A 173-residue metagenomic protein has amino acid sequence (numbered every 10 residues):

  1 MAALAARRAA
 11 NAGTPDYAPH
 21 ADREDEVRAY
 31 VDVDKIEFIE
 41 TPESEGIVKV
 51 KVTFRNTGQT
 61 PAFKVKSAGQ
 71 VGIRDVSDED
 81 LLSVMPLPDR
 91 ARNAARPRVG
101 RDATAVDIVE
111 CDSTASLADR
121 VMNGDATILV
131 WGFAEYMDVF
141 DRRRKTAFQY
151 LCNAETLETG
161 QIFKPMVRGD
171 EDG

Functional and structural regions predicted by a protein language model:
M1-F63, S67-Q70, G132: Membrane-proximal alpha-helical anchors
P42-G46, Q59-P61, V99-A103, M122-I128: Solvent-exposed loop and beta-edge segments used for protein-protein assembly and interaction
R55-T57, Q70-G72, E110-T114, E135-M137 (+1 more regions): Solvent-exposed residues in well-ordered beta-strands and their adjoining turns, especially edge/terminal strands
T57-P61, I73-S77, M137-R144: Short, cysteine-centered beta-strand-loop-beta hairpins and adjacent loop/turn segments enriched in charged/polar
V71-M85, E158-T159: Short aromatic-acidic-glycine turn motif
D80-A118: Intrinsically disordered, low-complexity Pro/Gly/Ser/Thr-rich segments with frequent PxxP/GP/PP motifs and embedded
A126-V139: Internal, hydrophobic beta-strand segments that form the core of beta-sheet-rich folds
D141-G173: Acidic, serine/threonine- and proline-rich intrinsically disordered appendage/tail regions
